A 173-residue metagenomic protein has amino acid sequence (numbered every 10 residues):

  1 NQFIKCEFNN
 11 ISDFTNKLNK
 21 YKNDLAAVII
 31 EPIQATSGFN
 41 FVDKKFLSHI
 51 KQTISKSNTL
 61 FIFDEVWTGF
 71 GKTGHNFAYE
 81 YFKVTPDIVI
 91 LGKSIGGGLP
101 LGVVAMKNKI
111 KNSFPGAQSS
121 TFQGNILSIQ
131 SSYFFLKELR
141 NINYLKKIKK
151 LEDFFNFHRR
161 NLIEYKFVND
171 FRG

Functional and structural regions predicted by a protein language model:
N1-G173: Conserved N-terminal phosphate-binding loop of PLP-dependent enzymes in the Aspartate aminotransferase
